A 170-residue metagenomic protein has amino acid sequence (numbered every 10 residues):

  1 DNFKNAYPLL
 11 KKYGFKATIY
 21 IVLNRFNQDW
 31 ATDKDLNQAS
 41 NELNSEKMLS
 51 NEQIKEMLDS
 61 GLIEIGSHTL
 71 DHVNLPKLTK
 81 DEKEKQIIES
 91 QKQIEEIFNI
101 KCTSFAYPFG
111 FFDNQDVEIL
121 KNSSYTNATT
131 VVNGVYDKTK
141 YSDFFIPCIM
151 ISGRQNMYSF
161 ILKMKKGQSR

Functional and structural regions predicted by a protein language model:
D1-L62: Active-site beta->alpha N-cap acidic-glycine motif
D1-N5, K12, S60, K77-R170: C-terminal active-site subregion of NodB/CE4 polysaccharide deacetylases
Y20-I21, G66-T69, S104-P108: Short beta-strand segments
I21-L23, T69, V132, I149-M150: Residues at the C-termini of beta-strands that transition into short coil/loop
N24-Q28, D71-V73, F111: Short, catalytically relevant binding-site loops at active-site mouths
L49-I54, L58-E82: Histidine/lysine/aspartate-rich catalytic loop segments that bind and position anionic ligands
